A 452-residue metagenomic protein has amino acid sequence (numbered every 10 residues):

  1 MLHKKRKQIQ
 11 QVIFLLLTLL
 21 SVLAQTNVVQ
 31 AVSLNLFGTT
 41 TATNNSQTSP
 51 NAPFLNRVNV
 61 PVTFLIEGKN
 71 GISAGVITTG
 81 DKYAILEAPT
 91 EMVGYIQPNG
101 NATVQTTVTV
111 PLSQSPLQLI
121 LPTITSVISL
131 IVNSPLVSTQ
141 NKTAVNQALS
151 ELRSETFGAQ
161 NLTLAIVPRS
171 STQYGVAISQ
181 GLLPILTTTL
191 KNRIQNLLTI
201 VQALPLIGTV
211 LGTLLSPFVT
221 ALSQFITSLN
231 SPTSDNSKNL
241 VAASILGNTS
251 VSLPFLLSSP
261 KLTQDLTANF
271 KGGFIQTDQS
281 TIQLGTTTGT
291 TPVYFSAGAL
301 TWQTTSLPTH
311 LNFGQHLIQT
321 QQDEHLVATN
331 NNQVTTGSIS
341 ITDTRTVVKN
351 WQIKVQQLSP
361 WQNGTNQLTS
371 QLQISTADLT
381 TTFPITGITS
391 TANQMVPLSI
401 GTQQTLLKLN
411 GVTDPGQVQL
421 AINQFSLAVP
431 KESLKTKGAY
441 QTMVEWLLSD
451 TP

Functional and structural regions predicted by a protein language model:
L2-V32: Sec-dependent N-terminal signal peptides of Gram-positive bacterial secreted proteins and lipoproteins
V28-K82, P89-Y95, N99-P111, S115 (+2 more regions): Serine/threonine-rich, low-complexity linker/repeat segments that form flexible spacers/stalks
R57-L65, D81-Y83, Q173, S250-S252 (+4 more regions): Intrinsic-disorder/low-complexity, polar/charged segments enriched in Ser/Thr/Lys/Arg/Asp/Glu/Gln
I72-I96, T342-N363: Short, solvent-exposed linear motifs at loop/edge-of-secondary-structure regions
T90-V219, P360-T402: A surface/secretory-pathway sequence property marking extracellular, secreted, or lumenal proteins enriched
T143-F274, Q279, G411-L434: Low-complexity, intrinsically disordered segments enriched in Ser/Thr together with acidic residues
Y294-G387, P415-P452: N-terminal small/polar-rich segments of proteins
S390, I400-L420: Intrinsically disordered, low-complexity terminal tails
